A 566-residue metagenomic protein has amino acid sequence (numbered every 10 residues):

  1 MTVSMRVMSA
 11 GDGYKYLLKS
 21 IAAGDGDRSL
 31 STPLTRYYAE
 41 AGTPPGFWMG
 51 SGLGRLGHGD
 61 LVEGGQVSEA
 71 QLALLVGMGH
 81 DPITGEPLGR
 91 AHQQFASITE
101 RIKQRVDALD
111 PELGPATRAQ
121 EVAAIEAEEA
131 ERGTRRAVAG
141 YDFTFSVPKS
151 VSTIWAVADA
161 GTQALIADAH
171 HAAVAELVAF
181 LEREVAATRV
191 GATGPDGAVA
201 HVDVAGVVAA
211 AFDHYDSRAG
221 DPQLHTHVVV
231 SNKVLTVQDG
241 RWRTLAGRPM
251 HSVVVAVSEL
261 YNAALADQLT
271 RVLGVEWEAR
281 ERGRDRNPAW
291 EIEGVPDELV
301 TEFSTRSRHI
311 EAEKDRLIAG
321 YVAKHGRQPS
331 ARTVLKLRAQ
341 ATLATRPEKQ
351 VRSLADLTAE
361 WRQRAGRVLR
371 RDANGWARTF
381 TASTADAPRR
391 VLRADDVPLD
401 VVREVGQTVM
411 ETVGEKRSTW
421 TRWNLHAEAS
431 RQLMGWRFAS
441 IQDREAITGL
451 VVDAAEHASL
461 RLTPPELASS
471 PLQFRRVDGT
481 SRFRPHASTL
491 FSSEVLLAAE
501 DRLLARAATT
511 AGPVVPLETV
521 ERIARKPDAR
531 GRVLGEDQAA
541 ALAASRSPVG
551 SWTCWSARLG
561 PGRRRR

Functional and structural regions predicted by a protein language model:
M1-K416, T421-S430, V452, R461-P471 (+1 more regions): Intrinsically disordered, flexible peripheral segments
T412-G414, E428-S440, P527-G531: Short helix-coil junctions and helix-kink-helix linkers
D443-A524: Interdomain "pre-motor" coupling segment immediately N-terminal to P-loop NTPase/helicase cores
G531-V549: N-terminal pre-P-loop "Q-motif" helix
W552: Walker A (P-loop) ATP-phosphate-binding motif of ABC ATPase nucleotide-binding domains
W555: Hydrophobic anchor at the beta1->P-loop junction of P-loop NTPases
R558-L559: P-loop (Walker A) phosphate-binding loop of NTP-binding proteins
R564-R565: Walker A/P-loop
